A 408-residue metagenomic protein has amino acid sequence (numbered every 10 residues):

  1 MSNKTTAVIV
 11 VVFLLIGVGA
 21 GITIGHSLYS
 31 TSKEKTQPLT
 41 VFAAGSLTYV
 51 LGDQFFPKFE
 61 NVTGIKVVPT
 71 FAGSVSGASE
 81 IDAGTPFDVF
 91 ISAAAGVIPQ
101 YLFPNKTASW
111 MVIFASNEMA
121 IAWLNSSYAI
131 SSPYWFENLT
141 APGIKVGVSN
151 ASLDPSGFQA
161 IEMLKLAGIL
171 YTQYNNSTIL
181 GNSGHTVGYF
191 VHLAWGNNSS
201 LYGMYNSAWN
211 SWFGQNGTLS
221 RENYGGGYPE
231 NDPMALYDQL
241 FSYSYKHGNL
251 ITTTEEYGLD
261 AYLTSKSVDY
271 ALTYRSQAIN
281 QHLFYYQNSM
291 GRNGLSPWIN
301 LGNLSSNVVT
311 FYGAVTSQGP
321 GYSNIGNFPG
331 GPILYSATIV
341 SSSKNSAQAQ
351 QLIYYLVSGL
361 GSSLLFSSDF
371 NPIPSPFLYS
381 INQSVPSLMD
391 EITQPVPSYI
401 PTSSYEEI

Functional and structural regions predicted by a protein language model:
M1-T23: N-terminal Sec-pathway targeting helices
G19, S27-K66, T70, S74-V75 (+4 more regions): Exported/periplasmic ABC-transporter solute-binding proteins
A78, G84-I91, I98-I113: Short beta-strand-centered segments that line the small-molecule binding cleft or hinge of alpha/beta clamshell
A115-N117, P332-I333: Short, solvent-exposed loop/turn segments at the edges of secondary structure
